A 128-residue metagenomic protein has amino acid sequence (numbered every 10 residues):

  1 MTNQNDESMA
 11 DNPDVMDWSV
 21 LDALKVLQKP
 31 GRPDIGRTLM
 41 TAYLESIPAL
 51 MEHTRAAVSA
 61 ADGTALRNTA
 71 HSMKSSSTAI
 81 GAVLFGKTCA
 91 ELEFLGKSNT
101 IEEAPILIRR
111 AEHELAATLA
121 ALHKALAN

Functional and structural regions predicted by a protein language model:
M1-N128: Two-component system phosphorelay core
